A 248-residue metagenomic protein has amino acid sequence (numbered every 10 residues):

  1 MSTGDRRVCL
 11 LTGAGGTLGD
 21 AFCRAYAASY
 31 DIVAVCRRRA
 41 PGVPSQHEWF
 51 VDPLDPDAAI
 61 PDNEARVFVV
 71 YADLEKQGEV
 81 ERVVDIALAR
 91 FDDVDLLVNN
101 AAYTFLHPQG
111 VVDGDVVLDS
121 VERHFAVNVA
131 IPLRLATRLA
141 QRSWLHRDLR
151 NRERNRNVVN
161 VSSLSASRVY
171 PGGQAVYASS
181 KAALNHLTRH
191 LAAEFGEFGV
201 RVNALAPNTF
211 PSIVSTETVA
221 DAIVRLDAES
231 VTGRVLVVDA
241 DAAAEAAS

Functional and structural regions predicted by a protein language model:
G15: Conserved glycine-rich cofactor-binding loop
S29-D52: Conserved glycine-rich Rossmann-like NAD(P)H-binding loop of the short-chain dehydrogenase/reductase
A59-Q77: Rossmann-fold cofactor-recognition segment
V83, V98, L135-L139, S143 (+1 more regions): Hydrophobic positions on the long internal alpha-helix of Rossmann-like NAD(P)-dependent oxidoreductase domains
N100-P108: Conserved NAD(P)H cofactor-binding loop of Rossmann-fold oxidoreductase domains
Y103-T104, G114-S120, Q141, L145-A183 (+3 more regions): Catalytic loop of short-chain dehydrogenase/reductase
E197, A204-S248: C-terminal helical subdomain
